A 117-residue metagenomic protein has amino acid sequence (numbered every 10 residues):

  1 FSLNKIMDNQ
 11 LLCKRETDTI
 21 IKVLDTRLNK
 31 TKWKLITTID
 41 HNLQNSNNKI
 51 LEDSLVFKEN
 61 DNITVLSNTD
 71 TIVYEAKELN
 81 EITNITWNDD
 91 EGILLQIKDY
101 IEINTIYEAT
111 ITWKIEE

Functional and structural regions predicted by a protein language model:
F1-K58, D70, Y74-E117: N-terminal small/polar-rich segments of proteins
N60-N62, L66-N68: Amphipathic alpha-helical assembly segments
